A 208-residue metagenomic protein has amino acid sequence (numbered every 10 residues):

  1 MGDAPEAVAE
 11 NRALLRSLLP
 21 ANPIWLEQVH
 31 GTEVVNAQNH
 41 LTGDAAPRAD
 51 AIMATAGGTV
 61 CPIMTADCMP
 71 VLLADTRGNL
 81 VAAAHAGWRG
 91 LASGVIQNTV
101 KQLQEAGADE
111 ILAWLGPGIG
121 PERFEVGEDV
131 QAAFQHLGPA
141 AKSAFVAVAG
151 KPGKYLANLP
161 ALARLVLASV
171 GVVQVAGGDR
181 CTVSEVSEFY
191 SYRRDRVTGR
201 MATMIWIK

Functional and structural regions predicted by a protein language model:
M1-K208: Active-site microenvironment for binding and transforming phosphate-containing groups
